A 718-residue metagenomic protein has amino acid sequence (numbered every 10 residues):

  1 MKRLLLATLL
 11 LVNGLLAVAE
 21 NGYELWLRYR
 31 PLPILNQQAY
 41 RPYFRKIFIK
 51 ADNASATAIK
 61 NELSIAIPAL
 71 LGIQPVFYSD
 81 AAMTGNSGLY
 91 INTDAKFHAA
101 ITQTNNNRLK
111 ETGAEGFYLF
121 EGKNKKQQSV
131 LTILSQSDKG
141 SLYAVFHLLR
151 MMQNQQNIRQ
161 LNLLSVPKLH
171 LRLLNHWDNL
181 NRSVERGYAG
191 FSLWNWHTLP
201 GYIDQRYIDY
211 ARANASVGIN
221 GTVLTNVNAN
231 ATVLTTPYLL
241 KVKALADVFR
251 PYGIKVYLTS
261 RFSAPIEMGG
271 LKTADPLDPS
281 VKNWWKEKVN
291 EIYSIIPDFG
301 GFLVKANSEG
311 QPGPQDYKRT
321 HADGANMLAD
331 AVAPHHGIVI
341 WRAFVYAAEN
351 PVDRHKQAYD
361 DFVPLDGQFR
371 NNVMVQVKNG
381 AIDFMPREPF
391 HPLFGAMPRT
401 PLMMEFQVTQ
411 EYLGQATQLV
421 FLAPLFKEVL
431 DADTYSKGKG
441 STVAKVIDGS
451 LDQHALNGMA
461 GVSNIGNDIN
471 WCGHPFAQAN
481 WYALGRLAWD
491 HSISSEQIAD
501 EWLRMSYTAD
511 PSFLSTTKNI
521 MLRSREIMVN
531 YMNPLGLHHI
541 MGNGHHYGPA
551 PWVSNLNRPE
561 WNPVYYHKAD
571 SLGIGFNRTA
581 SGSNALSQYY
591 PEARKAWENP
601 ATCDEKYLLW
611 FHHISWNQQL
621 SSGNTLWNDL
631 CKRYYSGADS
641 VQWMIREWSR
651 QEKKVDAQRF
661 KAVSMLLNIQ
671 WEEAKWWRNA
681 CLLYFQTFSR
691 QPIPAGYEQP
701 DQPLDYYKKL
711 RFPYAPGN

Functional and structural regions predicted by a protein language model:
M1-L4: Positively charged n-region of N-terminal signal peptides that target proteins for export
L6-A7, A17: Cleavable N-terminal signal peptides
V12-G14: N-terminal signal peptide c-region/cleavage motif recognized by signal peptidases
V18-K126, R159-Q160: Acidic, contiguous N-terminal accessory segments
F48-N53, Y90-F97, L134-Q136, D178 (+3 more regions): Structural motif
D52-E62, A66, N106, K110-K286 (+3 more regions): Feature activates predominantly on carbohydrate-active enzymes
T198, G270-D500: Catalytic-core regions of glycoside hydrolase
S441-N718: Catalytic domains of carbohydrate-active enzymes that cleave complex glycans
